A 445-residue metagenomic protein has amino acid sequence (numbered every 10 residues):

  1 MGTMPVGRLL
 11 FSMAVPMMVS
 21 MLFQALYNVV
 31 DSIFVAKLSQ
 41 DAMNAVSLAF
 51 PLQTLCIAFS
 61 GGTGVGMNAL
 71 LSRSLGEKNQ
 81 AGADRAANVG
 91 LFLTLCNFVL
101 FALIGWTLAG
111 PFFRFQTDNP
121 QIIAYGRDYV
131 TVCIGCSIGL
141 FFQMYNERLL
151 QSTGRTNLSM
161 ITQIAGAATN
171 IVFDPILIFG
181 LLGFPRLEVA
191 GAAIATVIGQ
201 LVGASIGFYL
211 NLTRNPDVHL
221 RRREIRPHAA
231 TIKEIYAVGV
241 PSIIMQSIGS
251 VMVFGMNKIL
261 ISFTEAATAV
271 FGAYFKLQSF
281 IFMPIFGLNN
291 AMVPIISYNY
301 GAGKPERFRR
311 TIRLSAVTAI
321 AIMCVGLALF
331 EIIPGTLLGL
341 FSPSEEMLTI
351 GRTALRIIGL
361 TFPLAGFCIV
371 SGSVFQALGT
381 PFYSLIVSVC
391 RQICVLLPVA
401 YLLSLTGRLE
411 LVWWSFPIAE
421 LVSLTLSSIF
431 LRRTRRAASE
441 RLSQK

Functional and structural regions predicted by a protein language model:
M1-A14, L71-I138, P185-V240, I296-T361 (+1 more regions): Short alpha-helical transmembrane segments in multi-pass integral membrane proteins
T3, G7-L26, V30, L52-F59 (+7 more regions): Residue-level signal for short hydrophobic patches within transmembrane helices of multi-pass membrane transporters
S12, F34-T54, P120-Y125, V189-A190 (+5 more regions): Interfacial/gating helices of multi-pass transporter permease domains
S12-D31, V132, Q143, G166 (+5 more regions): Transmembrane helical elements of multi-pass membrane transporters/channels
L22, L26-N44, F113-P120, I176-L187 (+4 more regions): Helix-terminus/linker motif at the lipid-water interface of multi-pass membrane proteins
M43-L103, L140-S159, V270-A328, I332-P334 (+1 more regions): Small-residue-rich hydrophobic transmembrane alpha-helices
L55-A58, A102, N170-P175, A204-F208 (+4 more regions): Hydrophobic transmembrane alpha-helices of multi-pass small-molecule transporters
G64, C133-Q151, S159-A167, A192-I206 (+4 more regions): Short runs within selected transmembrane alpha-helices of multi-pass transporters and secretion channels
